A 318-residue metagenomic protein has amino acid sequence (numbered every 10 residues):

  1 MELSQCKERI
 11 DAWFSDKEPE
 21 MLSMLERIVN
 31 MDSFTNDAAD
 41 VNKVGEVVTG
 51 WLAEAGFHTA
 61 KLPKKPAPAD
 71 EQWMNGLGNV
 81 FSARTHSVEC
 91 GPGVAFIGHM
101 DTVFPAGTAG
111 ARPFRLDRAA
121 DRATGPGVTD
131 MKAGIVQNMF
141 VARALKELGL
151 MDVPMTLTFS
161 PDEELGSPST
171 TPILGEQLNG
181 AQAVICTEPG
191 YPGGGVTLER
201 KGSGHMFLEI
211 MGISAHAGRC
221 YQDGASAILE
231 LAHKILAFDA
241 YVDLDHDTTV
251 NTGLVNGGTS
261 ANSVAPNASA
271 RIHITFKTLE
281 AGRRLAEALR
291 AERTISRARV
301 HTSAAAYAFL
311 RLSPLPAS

Functional and structural regions predicted by a protein language model:
M1-R9, W13, S33, G50-E54 (+3 more regions): Metal-dependent amide/peptide-bond hydrolase catalytic core, centered on the "pita-bread" metallohydrolase fold
E2-P126, E147, F309: Acidic/His- and Gly-rich active-site-bordering loop/insert found across diverse amide/peptide-bond hydrolases
E26, T49, V136-R143, T171 (+2 more regions): Predominant activation on well-ordered alpha-helical scaffold segments within soluble catalytic domains
H58, A123-D130, R219-S226: Short alpha-helix boundary/capping segments
V103-A106, K132, E163-P168, P192-G195 (+3 more regions): Short, well-ordered, mixed-charge alpha-helical segments that flank or form enzyme active sites
G107, A119, V141-T156, F238-D247: Phosphate-handling active-site elements
G127, M131-S203: Acidic/histidine-rich catalytic neighborhood of metal-dependent amide-processing enzymes
